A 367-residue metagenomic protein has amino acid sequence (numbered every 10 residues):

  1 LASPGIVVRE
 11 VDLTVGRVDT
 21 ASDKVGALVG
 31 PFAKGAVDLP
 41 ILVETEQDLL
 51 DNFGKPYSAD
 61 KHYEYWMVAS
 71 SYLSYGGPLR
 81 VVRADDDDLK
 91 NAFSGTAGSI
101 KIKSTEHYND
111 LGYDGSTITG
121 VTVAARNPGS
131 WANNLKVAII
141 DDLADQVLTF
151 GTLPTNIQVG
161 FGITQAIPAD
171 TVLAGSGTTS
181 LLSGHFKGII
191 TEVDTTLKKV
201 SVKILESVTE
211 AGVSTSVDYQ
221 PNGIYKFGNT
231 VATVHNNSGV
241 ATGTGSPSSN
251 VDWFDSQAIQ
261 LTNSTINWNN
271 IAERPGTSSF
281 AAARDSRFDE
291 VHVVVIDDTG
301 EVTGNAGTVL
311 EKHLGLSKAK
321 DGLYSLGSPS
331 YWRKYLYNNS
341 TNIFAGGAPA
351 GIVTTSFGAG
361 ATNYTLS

Functional and structural regions predicted by a protein language model:
L1-S367: Surface-exposed assembly/interface segments
